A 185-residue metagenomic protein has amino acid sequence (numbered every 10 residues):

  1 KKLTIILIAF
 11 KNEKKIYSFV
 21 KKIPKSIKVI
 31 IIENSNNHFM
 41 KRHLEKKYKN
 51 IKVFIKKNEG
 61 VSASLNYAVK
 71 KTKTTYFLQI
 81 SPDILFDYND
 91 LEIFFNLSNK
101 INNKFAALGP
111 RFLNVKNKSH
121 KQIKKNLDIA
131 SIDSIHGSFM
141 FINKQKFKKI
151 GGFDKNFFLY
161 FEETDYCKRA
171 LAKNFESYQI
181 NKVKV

Functional and structural regions predicted by a protein language model:
K2-T4, K28, D165: Cell-envelope/extracellular polymer assembly enzymes that use nucleotide-activated donors
A9-K25: Short, well-formed alpha-helical segments that are part of the catalytic scaffolds of diverse glycosyltransferases
V20-F54: Acidic donor-binding segment of Leloir-type glycosyltransferases
K56-T72: Glycine-rich, basic loop-to-helix element that forms the pyrophosphate-binding segment of sugar-nucleotide handling
F77: Short aromatic/hydrophobic "clamp" motif used to bind/position activated sugar donors
S81-L85: The conserved acidic donor/metal-binding loop of glycosyltransferases
Y88-H120: Conserved donor NDP-sugar-binding/catalytic core segment of glycosyltransferases
M140-I142, K146-G151, N156-K184: A short, conserved alpha-helix in the catalytic core of glycosyltransferases
